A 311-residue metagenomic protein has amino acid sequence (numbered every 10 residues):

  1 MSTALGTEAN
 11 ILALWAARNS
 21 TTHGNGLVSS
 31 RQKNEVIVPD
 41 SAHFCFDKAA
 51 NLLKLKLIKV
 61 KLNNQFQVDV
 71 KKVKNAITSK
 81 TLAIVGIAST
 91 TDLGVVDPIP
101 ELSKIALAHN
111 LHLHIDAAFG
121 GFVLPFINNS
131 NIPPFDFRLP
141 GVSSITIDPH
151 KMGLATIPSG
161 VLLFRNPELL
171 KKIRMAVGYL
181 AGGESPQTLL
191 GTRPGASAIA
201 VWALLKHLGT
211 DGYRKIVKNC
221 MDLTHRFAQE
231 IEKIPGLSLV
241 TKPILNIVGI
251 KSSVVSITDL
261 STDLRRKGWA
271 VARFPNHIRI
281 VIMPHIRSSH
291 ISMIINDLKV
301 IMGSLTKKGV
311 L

Functional and structural regions predicted by a protein language model:
M1-T3, I37, T146, L163 (+4 more regions): Residues in well-ordered beta-strands of folded domains
S2-A9, V38, A42, L190-R193 (+2 more regions): Secondary-structure capping and boundary motifs in well-ordered enzyme cores
A4-M175, N276, M302, V310: Conserved PLP-enzyme active-site core in the AAT-like
A17, L204-L208, S252, L298: Generic structural signal for hydrophobic core residues of well-folded globular domains
A42-F46, D69-A76, L190, S197 (+2 more regions): Structured alpha-helical segments in the cores of large, soluble enzyme domains
H43, V70, I115, A198 (+4 more regions): Alpha-helix initiation and N-capping motif
H109, N128-K242: Active-site C-terminal subdomain of aminotransferase-like
V177-G191, G212-L311: Conserved C-terminal alpha-helix-loop-beta "cap" of PLP-dependent enzymes that closes/shapes the active-site mouth
